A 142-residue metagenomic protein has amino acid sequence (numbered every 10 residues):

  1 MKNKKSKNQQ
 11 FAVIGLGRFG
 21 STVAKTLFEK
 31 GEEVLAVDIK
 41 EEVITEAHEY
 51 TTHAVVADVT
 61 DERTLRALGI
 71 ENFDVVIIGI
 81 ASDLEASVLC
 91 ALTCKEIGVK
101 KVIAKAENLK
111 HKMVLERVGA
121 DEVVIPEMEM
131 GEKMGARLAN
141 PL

Functional and structural regions predicted by a protein language model:
M1-L142: Cytosolic regulatory regions of ion transport systems
